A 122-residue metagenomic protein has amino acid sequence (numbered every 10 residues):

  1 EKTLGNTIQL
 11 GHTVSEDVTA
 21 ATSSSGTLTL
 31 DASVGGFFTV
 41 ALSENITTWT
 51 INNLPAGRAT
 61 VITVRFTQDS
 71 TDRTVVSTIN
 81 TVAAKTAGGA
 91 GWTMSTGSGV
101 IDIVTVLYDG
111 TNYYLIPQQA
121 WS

Functional and structural regions predicted by a protein language model:
E1-H12: Register-specific beta-strand positions within repetitive beta-rich fiber domains
K2-T3, D17, N45, D69: Intrinsic disorder/low-complexity segments enriched in polar/small residues
L4, V34, V100-D102: A generic structural signal for well-ordered coil/turn residues at beta-strand boundaries that shape enzyme active-site
N6, T22-S24, V76: Intrinsically disordered, low-complexity segments enriched in Ser/Pro/Gly/Ala and basic residues
S15-G36: Transition segment at domain starts
V40-S122: Acidic, glycine/polar-enriched metal-coordinating patches/loops that mediate binding to polyanionic ligands
